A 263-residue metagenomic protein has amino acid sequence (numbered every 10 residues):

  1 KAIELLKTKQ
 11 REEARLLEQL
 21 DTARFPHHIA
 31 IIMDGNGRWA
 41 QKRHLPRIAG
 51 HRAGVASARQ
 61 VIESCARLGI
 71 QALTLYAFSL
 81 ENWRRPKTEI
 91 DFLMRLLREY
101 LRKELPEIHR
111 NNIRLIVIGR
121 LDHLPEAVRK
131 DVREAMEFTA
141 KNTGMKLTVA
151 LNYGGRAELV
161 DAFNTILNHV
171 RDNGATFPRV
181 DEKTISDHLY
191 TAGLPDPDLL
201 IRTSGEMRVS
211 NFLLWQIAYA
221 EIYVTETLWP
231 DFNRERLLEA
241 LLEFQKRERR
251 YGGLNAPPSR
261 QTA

Functional and structural regions predicted by a protein language model:
K1-A263: Flexible, compositionally biased loop and terminal segments
